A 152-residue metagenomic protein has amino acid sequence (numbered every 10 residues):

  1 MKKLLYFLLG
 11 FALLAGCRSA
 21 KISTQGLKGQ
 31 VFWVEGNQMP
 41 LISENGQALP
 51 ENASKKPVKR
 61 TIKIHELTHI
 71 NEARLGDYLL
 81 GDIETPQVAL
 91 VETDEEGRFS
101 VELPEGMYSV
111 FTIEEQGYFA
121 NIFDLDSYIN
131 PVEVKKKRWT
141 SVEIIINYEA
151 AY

Functional and structural regions predicted by a protein language model:
L4-L14: Sec-dependent N-terminal signal peptides
Q25-W33: A short, amphipathic beta-strand motif
G36-L79: Short, ordered, surface-exposed loop/turn motifs in non-cytosolic proteins
E72-E96: Short, acidic Ser/Thr/Gly-rich low-complexity loop/linker segments typical of extracellular and cell-surface proteins
E95-L103: Short, surface-exposed beta-strand/beta-hairpin micro-motifs centered on an aromatic residue
G106-Y118: A short, solvent-exposed beta-strand micro-motif common in secreted/extracellular proteins
E115-N147: Structured interaction patches on ligand/partner-binding surfaces of diverse proteins
